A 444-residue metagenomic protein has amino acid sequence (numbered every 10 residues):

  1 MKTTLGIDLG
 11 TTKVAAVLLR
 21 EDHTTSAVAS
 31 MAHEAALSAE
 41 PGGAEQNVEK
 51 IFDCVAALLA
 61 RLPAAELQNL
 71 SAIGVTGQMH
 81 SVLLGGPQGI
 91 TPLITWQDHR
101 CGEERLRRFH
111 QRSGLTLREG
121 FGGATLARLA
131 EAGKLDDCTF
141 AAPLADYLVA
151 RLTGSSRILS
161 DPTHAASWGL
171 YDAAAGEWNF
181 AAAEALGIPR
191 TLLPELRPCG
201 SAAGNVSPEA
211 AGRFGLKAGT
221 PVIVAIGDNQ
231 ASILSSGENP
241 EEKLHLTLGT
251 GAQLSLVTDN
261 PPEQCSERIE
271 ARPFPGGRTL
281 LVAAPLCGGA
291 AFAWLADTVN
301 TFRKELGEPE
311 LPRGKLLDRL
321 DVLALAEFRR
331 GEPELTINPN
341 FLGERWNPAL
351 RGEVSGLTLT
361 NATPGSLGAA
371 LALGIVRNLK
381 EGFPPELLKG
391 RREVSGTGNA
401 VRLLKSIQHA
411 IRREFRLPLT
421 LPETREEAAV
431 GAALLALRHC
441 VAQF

Functional and structural regions predicted by a protein language model:
M1-I94, D137-C138, P194-E195, A211-G212 (+6 more regions): N-terminal glycine/serine-rich phosphate-binding loop of ATP-dependent small-molecule kinases, especially carbohydrate
L5-G6, E103-P143, Y147-I158, G169-F180 (+3 more regions): Active-site core segments that coordinate phosphate-bearing ligands/cofactors across diverse enzyme families
S30, I94-T95, D259, A284: Short clusters of small/polar residues that mark proteolytic maturation junctions
E34-G42, L159-A166, P189-L192, T358-G365: Gly-rich Lys/Arg/Thr-decorated short loops/hinges at beta-loop-alpha junctions or inter-strand turns that position
P41-E45, H110-T116, L192: Short glycine/proline- and acidic residue-enriched helix-loop micro-motifs that form flexible lids or anion-recognition
N47, D98, D228: Short, conserved phosphate/pyrophosphate- and ester-handling motifs at nucleotide-, phospho-/glycolipid
A64-W96, R118-E119, V149-D172, E195-C199 (+1 more regions): Short beta-strand-loop/turn "lid" adjacent to the catalytic site in phosphate-handling enzymes
L193-A202, P309-L317: Short linear loop/turn motifs
